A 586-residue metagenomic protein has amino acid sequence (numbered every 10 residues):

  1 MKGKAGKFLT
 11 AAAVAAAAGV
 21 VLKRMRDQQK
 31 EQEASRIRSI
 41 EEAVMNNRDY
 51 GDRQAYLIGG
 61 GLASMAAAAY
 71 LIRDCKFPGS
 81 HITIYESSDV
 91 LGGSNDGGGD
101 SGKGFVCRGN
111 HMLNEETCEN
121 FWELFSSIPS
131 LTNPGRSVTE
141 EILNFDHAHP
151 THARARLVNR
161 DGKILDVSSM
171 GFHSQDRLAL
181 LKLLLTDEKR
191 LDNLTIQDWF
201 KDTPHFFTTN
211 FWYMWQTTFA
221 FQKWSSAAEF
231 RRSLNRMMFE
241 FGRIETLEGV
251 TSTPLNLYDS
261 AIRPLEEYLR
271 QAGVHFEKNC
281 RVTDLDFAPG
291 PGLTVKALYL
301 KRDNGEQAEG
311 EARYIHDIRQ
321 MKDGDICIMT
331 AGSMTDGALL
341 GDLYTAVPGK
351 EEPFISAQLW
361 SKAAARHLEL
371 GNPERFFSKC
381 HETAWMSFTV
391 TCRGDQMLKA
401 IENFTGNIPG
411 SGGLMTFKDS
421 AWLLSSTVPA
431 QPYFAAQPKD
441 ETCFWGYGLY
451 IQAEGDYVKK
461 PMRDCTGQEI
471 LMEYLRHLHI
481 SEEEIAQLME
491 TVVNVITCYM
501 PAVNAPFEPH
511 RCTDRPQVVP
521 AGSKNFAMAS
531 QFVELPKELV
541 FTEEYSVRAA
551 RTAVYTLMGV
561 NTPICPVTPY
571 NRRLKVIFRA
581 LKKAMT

Functional and structural regions predicted by a protein language model:
K2-A55, R73-S80, R579-T586: Extreme N-terminal leader/targeting segments of oxidoreductases
G59-L62: Glycine-rich Rossmann-fold phosphate-binding loop(s) that bind the pyrophosphate of adenine dinucleotide cofactors
I72-G99: Glycine-rich FAD pyrophosphate-binding loop
K103-L143: Conserved FAD-binding subdomain of flavin-dependent enzymes
L131-R236, T251: Rossmann-like flavin
N235-I326, A331, A357: Helical element adjacent to the flavin cofactor pocket in flavoenzyme catalytic cores
F239-T251, G324-R548, Y555-P566: C-terminal segments that line or cap access tunnels to active or ligand-binding sites in enzymes and enzyme-associated
T556-T586: Active-site-proximal substrate-binding core of FAD-dependent oxidoreductases
